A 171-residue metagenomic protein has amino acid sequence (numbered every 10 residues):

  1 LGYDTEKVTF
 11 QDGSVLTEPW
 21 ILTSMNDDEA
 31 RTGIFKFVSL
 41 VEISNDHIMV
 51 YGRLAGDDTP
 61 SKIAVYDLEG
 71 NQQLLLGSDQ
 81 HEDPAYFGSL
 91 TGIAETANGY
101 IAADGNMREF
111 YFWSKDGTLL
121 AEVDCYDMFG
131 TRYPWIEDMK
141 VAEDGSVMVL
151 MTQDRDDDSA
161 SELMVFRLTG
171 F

Functional and structural regions predicted by a protein language model:
L1-F171: Eukaryotic scaffold repeat domains enriched in small/polar residues
